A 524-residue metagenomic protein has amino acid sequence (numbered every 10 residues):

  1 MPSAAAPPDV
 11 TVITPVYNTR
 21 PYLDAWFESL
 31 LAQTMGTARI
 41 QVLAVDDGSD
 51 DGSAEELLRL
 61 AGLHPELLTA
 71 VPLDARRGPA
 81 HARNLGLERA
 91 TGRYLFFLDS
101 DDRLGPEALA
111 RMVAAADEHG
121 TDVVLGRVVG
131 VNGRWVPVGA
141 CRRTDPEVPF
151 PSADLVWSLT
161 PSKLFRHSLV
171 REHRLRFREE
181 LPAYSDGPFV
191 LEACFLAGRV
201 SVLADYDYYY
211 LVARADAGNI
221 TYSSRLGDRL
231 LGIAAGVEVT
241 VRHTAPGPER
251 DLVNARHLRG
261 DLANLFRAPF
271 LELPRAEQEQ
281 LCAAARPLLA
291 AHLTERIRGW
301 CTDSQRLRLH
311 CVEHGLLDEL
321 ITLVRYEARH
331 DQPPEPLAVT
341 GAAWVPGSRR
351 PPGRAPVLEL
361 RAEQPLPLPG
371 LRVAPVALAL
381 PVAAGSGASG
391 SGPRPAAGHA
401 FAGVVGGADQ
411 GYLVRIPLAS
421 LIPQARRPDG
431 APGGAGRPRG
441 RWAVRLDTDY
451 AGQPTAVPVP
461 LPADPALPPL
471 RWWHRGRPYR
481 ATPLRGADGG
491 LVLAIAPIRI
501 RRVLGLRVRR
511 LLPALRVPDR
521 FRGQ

Functional and structural regions predicted by a protein language model:
M1-G232, L366, G385-S386: Nucleotide-sugar donor-binding/catalytic module of glycosyltransferases that assemble extracellular/cell-envelope
P2, A268-Q524: Basic, ligand-binding patches in group-transfer machinery, especially extracytoplasmic/periplasmic segments
P7, P246-A255: All-alpha amphipathic helical-bundle segments outside canonical DNA-binding/catalytic cores that form hydrophobic
L30, T34, A61, G236-T240 (+4 more regions): Hydrophobic, Leu/Ile/Phe/Ala-enriched alpha-helical segments that form helix-helix packing faces
S185-D186, N254-H257: Short, conserved alpha-helical segments within structured domains
A197, L265-P269: Generic structural signal for hydrophobic core residues of well-folded globular domains
Y206-R214, I220-P248, D261-L262, L271-H292: Catalytic core of nucleotide-sugar-dependent glycosyltransferases
R256-N264: Amphipathic alpha-helical repeat scaffolds of TPR domains
